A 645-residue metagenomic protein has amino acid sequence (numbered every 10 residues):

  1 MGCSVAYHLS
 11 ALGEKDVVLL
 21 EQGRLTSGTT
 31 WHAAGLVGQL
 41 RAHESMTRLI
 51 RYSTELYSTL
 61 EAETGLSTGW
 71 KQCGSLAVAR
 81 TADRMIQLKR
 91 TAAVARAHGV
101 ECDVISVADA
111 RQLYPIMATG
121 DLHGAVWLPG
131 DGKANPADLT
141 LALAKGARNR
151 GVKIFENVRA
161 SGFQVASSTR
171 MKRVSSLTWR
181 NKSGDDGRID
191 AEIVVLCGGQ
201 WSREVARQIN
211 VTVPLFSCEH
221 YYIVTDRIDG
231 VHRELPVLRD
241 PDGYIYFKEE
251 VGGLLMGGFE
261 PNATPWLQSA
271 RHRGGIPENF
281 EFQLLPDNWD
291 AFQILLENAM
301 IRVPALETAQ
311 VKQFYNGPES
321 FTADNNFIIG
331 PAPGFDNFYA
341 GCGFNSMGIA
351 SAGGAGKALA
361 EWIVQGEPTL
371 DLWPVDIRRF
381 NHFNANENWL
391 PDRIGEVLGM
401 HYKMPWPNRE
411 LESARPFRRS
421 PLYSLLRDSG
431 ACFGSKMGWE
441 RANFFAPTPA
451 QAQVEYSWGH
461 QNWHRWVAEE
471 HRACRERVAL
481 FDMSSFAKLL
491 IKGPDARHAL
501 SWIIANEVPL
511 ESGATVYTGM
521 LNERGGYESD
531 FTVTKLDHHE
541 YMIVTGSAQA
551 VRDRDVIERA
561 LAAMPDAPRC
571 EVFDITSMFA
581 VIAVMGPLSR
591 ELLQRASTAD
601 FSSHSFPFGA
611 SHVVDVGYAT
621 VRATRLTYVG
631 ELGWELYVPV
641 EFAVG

Functional and structural regions predicted by a protein language model:
C3, A137, L141, R203: Residues forming the Rossmann-fold NAD(P)(H) cofactor-binding site
S4, G38-L40, E44, F163-R273 (+6 more regions): Flavin-dependent oxidoreductases
A6, S10-A11, G146-R148: Gly/Ala-rich phosphate-binding loop of Rossmann-like dinucleotide-binding domains, activating on the conserved
S10-W31: Glycine-rich FAD pyrophosphate-binding loop
G35-L113, D242-F247, V251-L255, P265 (+4 more regions): Dinucleotide-binding Rossmann-like beta1-alpha1 core, especially the glycine-rich loop that anchors the ADP
S58-T59, K71, R80-E156, S161-R173 (+2 more regions): Flavin (FAD/FMN) cofactor-binding and adjacent substrate-gating region of FAD-dependent oxidoreductase domains
D242, V251, L267-S269, E278-R418: C-terminal catalytic lobe of FAD-dependent flavoproteins
L370, I377-G645: Glycine/proline-enriched, intrinsically flexible loops and inter-domain linkers
